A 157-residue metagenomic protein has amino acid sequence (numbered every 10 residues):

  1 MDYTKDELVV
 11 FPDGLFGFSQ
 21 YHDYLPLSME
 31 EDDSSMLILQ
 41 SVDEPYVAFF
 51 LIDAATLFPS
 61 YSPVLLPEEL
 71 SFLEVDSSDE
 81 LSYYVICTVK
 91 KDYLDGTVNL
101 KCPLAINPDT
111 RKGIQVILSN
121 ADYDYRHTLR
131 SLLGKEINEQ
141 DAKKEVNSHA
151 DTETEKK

Functional and structural regions predicted by a protein language model:
M1-P59, S78-Y84, T88-K157: Long, compositionally biased stretches
S60-L65: Extended catalytic/binding region for NAD+/ADP-ribose chemistry, centered on the ART fold
P67-S77: Short active-site loop/helix that positions an aromatic residue
